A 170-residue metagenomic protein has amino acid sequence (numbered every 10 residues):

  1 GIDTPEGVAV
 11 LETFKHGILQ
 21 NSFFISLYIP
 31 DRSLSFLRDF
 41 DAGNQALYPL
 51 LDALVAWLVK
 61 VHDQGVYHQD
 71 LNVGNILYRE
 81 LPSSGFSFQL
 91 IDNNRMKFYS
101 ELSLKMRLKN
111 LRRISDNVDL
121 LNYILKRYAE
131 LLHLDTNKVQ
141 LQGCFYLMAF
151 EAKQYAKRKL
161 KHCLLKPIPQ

Functional and structural regions predicted by a protein language model:
G1-L34, A53-Q64, H68, K161 (+2 more regions): Conserved ATP-binding subdomain of kinase catalytic cores across diverse folds
A9-V10, V73, S83, L141: Proline- and acidic/polar-enriched loop/turn elements at helix boundaries
L34-G43: AlphaC helix of the protein kinase catalytic domain
N44, Y48-V55: Conserved short alpha-helix within the protein kinase catalytic core
L71-Y78: Hydrophobic residue at the +6 position relative to the catalytic HRD Asp in the kinase catalytic loop
Y78-G85: Activation-loop N-terminal segment of eukaryotic-like protein kinases
F86-L165: C-lobe/activation-segment region of protein kinase-like
